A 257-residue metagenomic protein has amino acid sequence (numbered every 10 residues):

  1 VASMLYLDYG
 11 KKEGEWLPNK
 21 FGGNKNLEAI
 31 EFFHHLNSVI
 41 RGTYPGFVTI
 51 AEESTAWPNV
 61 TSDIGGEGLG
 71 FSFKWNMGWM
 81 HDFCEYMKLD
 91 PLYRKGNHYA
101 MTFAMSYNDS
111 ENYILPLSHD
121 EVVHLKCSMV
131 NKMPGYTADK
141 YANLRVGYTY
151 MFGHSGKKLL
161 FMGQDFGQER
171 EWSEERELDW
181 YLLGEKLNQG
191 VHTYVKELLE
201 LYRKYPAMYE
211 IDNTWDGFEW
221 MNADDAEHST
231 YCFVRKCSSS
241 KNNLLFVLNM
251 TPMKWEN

Functional and structural regions predicted by a protein language model:
V1-L5: Short acidic catalytic loops
G10-E174, R203-N257: Conserved alpha/beta catalytic core and glycan-binding cleft of carbohydrate-active enzymes
S173-E185: Aromatic-rich peripheral "rim/lid" segments of glycoside hydrolase catalytic domains that contact and position glycan
K186-I211: Catalytic cores of secreted or luminal carbohydrate-active enzymes
